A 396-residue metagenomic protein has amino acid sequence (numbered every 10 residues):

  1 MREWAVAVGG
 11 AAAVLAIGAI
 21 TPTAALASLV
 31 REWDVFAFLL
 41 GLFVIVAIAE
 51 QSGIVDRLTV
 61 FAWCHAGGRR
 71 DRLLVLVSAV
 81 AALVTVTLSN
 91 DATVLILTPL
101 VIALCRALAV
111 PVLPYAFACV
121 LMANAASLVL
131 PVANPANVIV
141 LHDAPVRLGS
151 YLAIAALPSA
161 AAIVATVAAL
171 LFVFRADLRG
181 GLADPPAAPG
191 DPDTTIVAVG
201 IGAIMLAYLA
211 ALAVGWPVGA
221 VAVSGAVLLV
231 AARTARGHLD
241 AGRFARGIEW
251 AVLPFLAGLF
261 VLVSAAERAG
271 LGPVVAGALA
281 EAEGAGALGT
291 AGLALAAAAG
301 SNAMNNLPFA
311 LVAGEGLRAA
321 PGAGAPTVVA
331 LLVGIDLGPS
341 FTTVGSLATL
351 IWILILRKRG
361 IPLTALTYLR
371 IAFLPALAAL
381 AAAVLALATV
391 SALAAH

Functional and structural regions predicted by a protein language model:
M1, A24-V35, L148-P158, G190-D193 (+6 more regions): Interfacial loop-to-helix junctions that mark the boundaries of transmembrane helices in multi-pass membrane
M1-I20, E32-V44, V197-M205, G215-T234 (+1 more regions): Hydrophobic mid-bilayer segments of alpha-helices in multi-pass membrane transport proteins, especially secondary
L26-L113, V252, L256-G322: Membrane-embedded alpha-helical segments and adjacent helix-loop junctions characteristic of multi-pass solute
G68-L76, R106-C119, V146-L157, P321-V333 (+1 more regions): Membrane-interface alpha-helices at helix entry/exit sites of multi-pass transporters
T85-L95, V112-V146, T166-L171, A298-L311 (+1 more regions): Alpha-helical transmembrane segments and, especially, the helix-loop junctions at the ends of these helices
V110, G149-P192, V214, L337-H396: Juxtamembrane and boundary regions of transmembrane helices in multi-pass small-molecule transporters and channels
P135, M205-L212, G258-G277, A382-A388: Hydrophobic alpha-helical transmembrane segments in multi-pass integral membrane proteins
I163-D240: Long, contiguous bundles of hydrophobic transmembrane helices that form the permeation core of multi-pass
